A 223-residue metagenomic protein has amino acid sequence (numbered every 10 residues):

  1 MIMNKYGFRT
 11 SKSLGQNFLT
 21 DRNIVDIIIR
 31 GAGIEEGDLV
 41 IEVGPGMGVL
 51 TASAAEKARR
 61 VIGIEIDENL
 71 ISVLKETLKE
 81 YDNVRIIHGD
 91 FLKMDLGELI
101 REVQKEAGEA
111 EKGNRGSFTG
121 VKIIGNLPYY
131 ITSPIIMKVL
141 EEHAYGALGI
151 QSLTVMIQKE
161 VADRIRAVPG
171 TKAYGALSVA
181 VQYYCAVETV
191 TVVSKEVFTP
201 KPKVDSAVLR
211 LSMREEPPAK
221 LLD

Functional and structural regions predicted by a protein language model:
M1-D223: Catalytic cores of RNA-modifying enzymes
